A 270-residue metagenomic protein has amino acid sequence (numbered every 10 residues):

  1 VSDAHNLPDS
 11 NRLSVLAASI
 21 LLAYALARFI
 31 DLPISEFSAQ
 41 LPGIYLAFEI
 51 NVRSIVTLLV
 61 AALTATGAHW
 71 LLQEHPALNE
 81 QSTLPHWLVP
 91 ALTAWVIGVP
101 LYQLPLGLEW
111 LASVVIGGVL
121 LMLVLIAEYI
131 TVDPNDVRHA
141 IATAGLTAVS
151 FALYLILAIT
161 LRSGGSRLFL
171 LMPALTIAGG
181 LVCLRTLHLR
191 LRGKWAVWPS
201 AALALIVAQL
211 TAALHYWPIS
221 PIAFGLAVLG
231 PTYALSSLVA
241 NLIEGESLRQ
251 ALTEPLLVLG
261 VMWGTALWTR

Functional and structural regions predicted by a protein language model:
V1-V132, L248-R249, W263, W268-R270: N-terminal topogenic module of multi-pass integral membrane proteins
L7-L16, L78-P90, T131-L153, L168-L175 (+2 more regions): Cytoplasm-facing juxtamembrane segments at the starts of transmembrane helices in multi-pass membrane proteins
R28-A39, F151-G165, P173-R192, T211-P218: Membrane-helix boundary elements
I97-L101, A152-G165, A208-A223, V261-R270: Hydrophobic alpha-helical transmembrane segments in multi-pass integral membrane proteins
G107-V114, S166-P173, W195, S220-L226 (+1 more regions): Short, aromatic-rich membrane-interface segments at the entry and exit of alpha-helical transmembrane domains
G118-V119, A227-L235, T253-W263: Small-residue-rich transmembrane alpha-helices that serve as helix-helix interface/gating elements in multipass
D133, Y216-I219, L238-R249: Membrane-helix boundary connector in multi-pass membrane proteins
A204-V207, F224-L238: Hydrophobic alpha-helical membrane segments
